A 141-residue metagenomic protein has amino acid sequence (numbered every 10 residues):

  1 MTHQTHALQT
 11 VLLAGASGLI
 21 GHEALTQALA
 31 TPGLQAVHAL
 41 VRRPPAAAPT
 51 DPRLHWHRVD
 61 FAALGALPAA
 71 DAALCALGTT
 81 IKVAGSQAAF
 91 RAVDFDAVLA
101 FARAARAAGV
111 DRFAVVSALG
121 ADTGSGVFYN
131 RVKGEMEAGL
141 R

Functional and structural regions predicted by a protein language model:
M1-H6: A short, basic/flexible loop-to-alpha-helix module at the beginning of a structural domain
L8-G33: N-terminal Rossmann NAD(P)H-binding glycine-rich loop of SDR-like oxidoreductase domains
V11, R53-A100, A104-A107: NAD(P)H-binding glycine-rich loop region in Rossmannoid oxidoreductase-like domains and their noncatalytic homologs
A14, R43, A84-Q87, A92-G139: Conserved Rossmann-fold NAD(P)-dependent oxidoreductase catalytic core, especially the SDR/UDP-sugar
V37-A63: Rossmann-fold cofactor-recognition segment
